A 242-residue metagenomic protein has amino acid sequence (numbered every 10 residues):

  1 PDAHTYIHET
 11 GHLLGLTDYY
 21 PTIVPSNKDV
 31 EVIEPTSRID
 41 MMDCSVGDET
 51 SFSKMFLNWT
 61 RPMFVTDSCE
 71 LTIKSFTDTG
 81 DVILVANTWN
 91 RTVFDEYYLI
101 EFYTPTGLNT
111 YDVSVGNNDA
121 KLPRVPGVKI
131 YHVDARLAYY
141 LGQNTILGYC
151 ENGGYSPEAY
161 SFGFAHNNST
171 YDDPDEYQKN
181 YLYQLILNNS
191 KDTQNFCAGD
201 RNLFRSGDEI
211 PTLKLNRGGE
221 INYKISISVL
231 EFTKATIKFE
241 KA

Functional and structural regions predicted by a protein language model:
P1-N118: Extracellular hydrolytic enzyme modules, especially secreted metalloproteases of the metzincin/thermolysin-like class
T72-A242: Non-catalytic C-terminal accessory/binding modules of secreted extracellular proteins
